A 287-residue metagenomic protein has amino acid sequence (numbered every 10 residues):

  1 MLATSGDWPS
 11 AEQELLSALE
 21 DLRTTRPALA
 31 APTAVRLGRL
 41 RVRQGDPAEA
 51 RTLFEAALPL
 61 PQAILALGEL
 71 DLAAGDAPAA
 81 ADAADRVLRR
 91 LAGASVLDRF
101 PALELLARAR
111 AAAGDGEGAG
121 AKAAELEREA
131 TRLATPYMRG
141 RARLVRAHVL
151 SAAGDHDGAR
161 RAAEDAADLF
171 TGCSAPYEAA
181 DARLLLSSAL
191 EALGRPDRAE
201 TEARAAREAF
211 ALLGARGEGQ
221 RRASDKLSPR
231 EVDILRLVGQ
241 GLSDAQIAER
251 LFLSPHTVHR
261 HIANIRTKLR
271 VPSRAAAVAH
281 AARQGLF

Functional and structural regions predicted by a protein language model:
G6-S10, L22-L37, F54-E69, L91-L105 (+3 more regions): Alpha-solenoid helical repeat architecture
L15, L22, P47, F54 (+9 more regions): Inward-facing hydrophobic residues that define packing positions of alpha-helical scaffold repeats
P136, H148, A152, H156 (+6 more regions): Linker/hinge segments immediately adjacent to helix-turn-helix/homeobox DNA-binding domains
R161, R204, Q220-P272, A276-F287: Helix-turn-helix DNA-binding segment
